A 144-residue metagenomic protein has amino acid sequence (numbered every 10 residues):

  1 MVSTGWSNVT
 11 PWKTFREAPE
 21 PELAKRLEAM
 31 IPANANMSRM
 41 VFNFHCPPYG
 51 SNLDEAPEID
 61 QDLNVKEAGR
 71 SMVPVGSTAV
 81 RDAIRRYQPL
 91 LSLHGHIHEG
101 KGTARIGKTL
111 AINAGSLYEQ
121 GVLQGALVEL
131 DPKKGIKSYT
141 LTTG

Functional and structural regions predicted by a protein language model:
M1-M72: Conserved catalytic scaffold of divalent metal-dependent phosphoesterases
M1-T4, R81, L91: Short intrinsically disordered, low-complexity coil segments enriched in acidic
T4-N8, C46, G95-I97, G115-L117 (+1 more regions): Active-site metal-binding loops of divalent metal-dependent hydrolases
A18, R81-Y87, E99-G144: Binuclear metal-dependent phosphoesterase catalytic core
E28-P32, S77-I84: Short amphipathic alpha-helical segments and helix-helix/interface helices
V41-H45, P74-V75, I84-E99, I112-G115: Active-site neighborhood of phospho(di)ester-bond hydrolases with catalytic His/Asp-centered motifs
Q61-V65, V73-P74, S92, T109-A111 (+1 more regions): Generic alpha-helix detector with strongest preference for long hydrophobic helices that associate with membranes
